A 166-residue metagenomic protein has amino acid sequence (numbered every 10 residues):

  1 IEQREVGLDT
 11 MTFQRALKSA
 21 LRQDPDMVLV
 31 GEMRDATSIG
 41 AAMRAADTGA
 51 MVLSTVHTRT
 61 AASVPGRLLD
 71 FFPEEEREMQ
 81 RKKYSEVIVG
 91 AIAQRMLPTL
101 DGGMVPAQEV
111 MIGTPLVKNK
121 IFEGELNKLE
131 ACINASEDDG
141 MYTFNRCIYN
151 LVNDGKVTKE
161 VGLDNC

Functional and structural regions predicted by a protein language model:
I1-C166: Short, flexible helix-loop junctions that flank or precede catalytic/ligand sites
